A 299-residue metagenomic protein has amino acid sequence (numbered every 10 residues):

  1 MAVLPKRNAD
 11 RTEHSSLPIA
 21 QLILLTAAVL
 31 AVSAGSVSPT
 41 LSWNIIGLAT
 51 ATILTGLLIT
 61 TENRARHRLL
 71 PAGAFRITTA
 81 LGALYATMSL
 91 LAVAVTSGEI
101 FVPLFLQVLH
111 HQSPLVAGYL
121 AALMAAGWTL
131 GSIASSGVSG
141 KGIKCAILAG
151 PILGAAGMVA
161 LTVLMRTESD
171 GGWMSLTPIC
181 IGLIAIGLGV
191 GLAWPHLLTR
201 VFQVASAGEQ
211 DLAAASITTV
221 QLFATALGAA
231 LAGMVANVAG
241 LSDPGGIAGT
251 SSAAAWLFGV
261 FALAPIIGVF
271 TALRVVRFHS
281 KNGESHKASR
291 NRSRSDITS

Functional and structural regions predicted by a protein language model:
M1-A86, A94: Hydrophobic transmembrane-helix bundles of small-molecule transporters
K6, K141-K144, K281, K287: Context-gated lysine
E13, E62, E99, E168 (+2 more regions): Glutamate identity and glutamate-enriched acidic tracts
L25, T225, R290: Alpha-helical and His/Cys-centered functional microenvironments
W43, H67-S242, I247-H279: 12-transmembrane solute porter fold
G268-S299: Actinobacteria-biased recognition of intrinsically disordered, low-complexity terminal regions
